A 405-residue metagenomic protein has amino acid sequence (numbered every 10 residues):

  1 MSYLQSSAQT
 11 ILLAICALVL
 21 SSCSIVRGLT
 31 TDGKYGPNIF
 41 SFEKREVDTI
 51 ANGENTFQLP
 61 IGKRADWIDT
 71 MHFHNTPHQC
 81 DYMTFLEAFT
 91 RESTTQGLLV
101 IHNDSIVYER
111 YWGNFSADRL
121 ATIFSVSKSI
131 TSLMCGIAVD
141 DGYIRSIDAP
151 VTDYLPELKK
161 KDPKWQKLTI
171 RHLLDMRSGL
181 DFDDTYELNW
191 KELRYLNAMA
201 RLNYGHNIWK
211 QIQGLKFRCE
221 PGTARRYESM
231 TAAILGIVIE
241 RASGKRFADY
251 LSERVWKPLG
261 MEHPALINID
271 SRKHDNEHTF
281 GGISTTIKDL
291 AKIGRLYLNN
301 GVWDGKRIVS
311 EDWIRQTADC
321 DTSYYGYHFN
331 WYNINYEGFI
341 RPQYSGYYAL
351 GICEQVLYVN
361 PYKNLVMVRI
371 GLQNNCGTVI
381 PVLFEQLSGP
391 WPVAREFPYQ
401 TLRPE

Functional and structural regions predicted by a protein language model:
M1-T31: Bacterial Sec-dependent N-terminal signal peptides
C23-F115, I144, G179, Q213 (+2 more regions): N-terminal leader/targeting segments and the immediately adjacent pre-domain N-terminus
E92-T95, R119, I352-C353: Short, small/polar residue-rich loop motifs at catalytic or cofactor-binding pockets
D104, T122-I147, L173, L235-I239 (+1 more regions): Active-site SXXK
A117-D118, E187, L193-S271, H278: Catalytic-site signature segments of enzymes, centered on catalytic residues
D141-D181, G214-K216, A242-F280, T285: Active-site helix/loop module of the DD-peptidase/beta-lactamase fold, centered on the serine-lysine SxxK catalytic
T231-V238, T279-V302, Q355-G371: Active-site-proximal alpha-helical segments within enzyme catalytic domains
E262-H263, N268, R315-V366: Active-site Gly/Thr loop motif
